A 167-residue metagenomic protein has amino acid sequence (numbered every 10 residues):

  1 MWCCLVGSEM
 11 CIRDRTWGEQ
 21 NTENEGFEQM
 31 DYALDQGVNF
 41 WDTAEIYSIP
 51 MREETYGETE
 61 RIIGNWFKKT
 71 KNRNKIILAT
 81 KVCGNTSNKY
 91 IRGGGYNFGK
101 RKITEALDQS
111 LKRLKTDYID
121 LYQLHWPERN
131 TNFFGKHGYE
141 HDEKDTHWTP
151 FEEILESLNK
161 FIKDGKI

Functional and structural regions predicted by a protein language model:
M1-I12: Single conserved hydrophobic/aromatic residue that forms the stacking wall/gate of nucleotide- or nucleobase-binding
S8, G26, W41, I63 (+3 more regions): Conserved, mostly hydrophobic/aromatic
Q20-G26, Y56-I62, G95-A106: Glycine-rich anion/phosphate-binding loops
E28-I46: Catalytic domains of carbohydrate-active enzymes, especially glycoside hydrolases
D35, W66-I77, R113-K115, I162: Acidic (Asp/Glu)-rich catalytic clusters
F40-N65, E128-F134, D142: Glycine-rich, proline-tolerant flexible connector loops at the mouths of alpha/beta enzymes
E45-Y47, V82-T86, Q123-E128: Active-site-proximal loop/turn and secondary-structure-junction residues that shape catalytic pockets, frequently
Y90-I167: Glycine/proline-rich, positively charged, aromatic-decorated active-site loop/lid region on the catalytic face
